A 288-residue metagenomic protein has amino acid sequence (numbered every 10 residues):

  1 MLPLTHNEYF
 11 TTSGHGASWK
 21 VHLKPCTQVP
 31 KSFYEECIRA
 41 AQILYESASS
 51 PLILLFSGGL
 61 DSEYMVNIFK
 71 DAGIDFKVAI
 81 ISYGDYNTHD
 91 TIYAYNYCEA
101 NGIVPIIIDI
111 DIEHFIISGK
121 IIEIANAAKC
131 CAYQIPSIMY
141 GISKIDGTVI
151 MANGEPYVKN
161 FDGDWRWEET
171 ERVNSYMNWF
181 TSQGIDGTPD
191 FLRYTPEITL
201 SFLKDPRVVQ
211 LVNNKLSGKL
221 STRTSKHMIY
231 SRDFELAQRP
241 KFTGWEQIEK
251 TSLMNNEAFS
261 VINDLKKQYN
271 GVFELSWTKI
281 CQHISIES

Functional and structural regions predicted by a protein language model:
M1-L52, I68, I74, V78-G84 (+1 more regions): Nucleotide-activated chemistry modules centered on ATP-dependent adenylation/adenylyltransferase
I53-S57: Class I SAM-dependent methyltransferase core
D61-S62: Catalytic nucleophile loop
